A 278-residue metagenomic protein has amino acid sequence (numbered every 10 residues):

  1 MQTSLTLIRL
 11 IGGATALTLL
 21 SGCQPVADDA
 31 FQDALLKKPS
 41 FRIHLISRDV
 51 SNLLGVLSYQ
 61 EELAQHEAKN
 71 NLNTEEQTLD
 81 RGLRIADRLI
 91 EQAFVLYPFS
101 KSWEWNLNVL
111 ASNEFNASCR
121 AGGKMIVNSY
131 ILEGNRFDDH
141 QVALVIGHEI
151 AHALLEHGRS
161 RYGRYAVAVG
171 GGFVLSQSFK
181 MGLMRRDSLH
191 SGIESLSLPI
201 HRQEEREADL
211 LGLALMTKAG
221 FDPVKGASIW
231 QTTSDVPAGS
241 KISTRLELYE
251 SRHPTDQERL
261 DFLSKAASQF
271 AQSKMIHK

Functional and structural regions predicted by a protein language model:
M1-S21: Sec-dependent bacterial lipoprotein signal peptides
S21-K278: A Zn2+-metalloprotease active-site environment signal
